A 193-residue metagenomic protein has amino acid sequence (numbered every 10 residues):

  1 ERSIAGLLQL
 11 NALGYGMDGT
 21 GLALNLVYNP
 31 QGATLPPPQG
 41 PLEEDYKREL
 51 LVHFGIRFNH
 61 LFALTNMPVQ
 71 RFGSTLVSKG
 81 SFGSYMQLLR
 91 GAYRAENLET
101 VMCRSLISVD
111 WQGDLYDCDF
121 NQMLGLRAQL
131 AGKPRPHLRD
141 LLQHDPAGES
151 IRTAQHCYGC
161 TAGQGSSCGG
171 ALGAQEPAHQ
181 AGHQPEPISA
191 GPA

Functional and structural regions predicted by a protein language model:
E1-L64: Conserved AdoMet/S-adenosylmethionine-binding subsite of the radical SAM
P30-G32, M67, L124, S166: Short loop/turn segments at secondary-structure transitions that flank enzyme active sites
T34-P37, V69-S74, Y116-D117, L126-R127: Short acidic/glycine-rich loop or secondary-structure boundary segments that cap or lie
I56-Y85, H183-G191: Short, compositionally biased leader-like segments
Y85-T100: Short, basic/aromatic recognition patches
C103-S105: Short loop/turn microsegments at loop-to-beta-strand junctions
V109-D110: Short, acidic, Ser/Thr-enriched surface-loop or helix-capping motifs
D114-A193: Flexible mid-to-C-terminal extensions adjoining Fe-S/redox cofactors in radical SAM and related proteins
